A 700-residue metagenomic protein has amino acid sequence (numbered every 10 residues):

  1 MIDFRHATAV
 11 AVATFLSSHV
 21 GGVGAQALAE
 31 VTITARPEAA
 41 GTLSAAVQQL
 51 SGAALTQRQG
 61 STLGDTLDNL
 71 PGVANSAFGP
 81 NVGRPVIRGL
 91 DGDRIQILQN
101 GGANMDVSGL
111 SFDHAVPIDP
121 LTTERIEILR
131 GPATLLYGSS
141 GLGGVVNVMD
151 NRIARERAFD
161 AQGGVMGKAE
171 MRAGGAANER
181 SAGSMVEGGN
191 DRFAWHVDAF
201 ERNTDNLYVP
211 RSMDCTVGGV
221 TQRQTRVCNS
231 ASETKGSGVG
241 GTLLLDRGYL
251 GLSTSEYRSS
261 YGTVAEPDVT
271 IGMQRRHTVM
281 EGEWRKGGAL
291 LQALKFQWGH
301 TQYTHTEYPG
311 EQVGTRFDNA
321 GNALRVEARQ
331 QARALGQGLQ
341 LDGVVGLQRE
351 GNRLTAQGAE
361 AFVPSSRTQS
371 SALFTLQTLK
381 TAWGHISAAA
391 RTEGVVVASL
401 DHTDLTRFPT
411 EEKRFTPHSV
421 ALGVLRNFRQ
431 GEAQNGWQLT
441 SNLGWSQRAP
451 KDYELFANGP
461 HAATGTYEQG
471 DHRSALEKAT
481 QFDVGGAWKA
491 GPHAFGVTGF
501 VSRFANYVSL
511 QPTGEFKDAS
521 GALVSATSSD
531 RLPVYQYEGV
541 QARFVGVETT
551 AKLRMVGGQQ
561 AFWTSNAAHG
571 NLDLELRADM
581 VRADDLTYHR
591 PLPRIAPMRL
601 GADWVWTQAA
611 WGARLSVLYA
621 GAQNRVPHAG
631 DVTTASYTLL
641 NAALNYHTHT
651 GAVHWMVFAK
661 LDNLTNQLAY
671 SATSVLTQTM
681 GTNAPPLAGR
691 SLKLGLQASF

Functional and structural regions predicted by a protein language model:
Q26-A158, V484: Acidic, small-polar-rich N-terminal luminal/periplasmic segments of exported/outer-membrane proteins
A154-R155, G163-E170, G174-M273, A622: Periplasmic-side early beta-strands and strand-to-turn transitions of outer-membrane beta-barrels
Q162, D268-G287, F317, E412-E432 (+5 more regions): Outer-membrane beta-barrel signature, preferentially recognizing the C-terminal barrel domain of Gram-negative
M171-A177, N190-R192, E201-D205, L245-R247 (+17 more regions): Transmembrane beta-strands of outer-membrane beta-barrel pores
S230-T234, R247-L294, G299-A323, A359-A361 (+2 more regions): Flexible loop and strand-edge segments within Gram-negative outer membrane beta-barrel domains
Q340-Q438, A449, P460-A462: Signature of Gram-negative outer-membrane beta-barrel scaffolds
W383, A494, F500-R503, A526-Q623 (+1 more regions): Gram-negative outer-membrane beta-barrel transporters
Q447, R503-N506, L572, Q623 (+1 more regions): C-terminal beta-signal and adjacent terminal beta-strands/loops of Gram-negative outer-membrane beta-barrel proteins
